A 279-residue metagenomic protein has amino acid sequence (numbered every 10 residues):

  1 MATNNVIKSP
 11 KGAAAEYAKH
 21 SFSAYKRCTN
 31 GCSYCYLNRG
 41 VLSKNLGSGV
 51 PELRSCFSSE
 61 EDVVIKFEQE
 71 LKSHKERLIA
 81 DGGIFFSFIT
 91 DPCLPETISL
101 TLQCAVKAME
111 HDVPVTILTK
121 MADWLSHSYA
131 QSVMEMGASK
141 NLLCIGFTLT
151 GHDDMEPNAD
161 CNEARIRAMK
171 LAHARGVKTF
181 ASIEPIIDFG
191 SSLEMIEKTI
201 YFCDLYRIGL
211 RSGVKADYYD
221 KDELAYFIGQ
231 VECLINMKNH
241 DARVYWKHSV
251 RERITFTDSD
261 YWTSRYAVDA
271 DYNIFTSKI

Functional and structural regions predicted by a protein language model:
M1-G83: N-terminal [4Fe-4S]-dependent radical SAM core
T3-N4, K140, C203, K238-H240 (+1 more regions): Intrinsic-disorder/low-complexity regions
Y17, Y25, Y34-Y36, W124 (+10 more regions): Sequence-level detector for tyrosine residue identity
C28, N38-V41, P92, G151 (+2 more regions): Short loop/turn segments at secondary-structure transitions that flank enzyme active sites
S43-L46, S126, D217, T255: Generic domain-boundary/flexible-linker signal
D62-I235: Conserved AdoMet/S-adenosylmethionine-binding subsite of the radical SAM
Y218-I279: C-terminal accessory extensions appended to soluble enzyme cores
